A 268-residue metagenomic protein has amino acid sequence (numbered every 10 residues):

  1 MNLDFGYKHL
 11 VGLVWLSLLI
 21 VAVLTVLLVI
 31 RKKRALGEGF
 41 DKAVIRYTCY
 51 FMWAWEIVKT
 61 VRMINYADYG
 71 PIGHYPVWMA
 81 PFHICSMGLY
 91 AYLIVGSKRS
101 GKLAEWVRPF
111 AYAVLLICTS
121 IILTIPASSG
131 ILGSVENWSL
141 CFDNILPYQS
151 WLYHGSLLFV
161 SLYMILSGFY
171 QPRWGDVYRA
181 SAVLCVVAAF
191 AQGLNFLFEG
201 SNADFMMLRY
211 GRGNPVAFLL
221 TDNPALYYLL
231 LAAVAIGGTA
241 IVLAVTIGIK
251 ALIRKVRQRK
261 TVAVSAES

Functional and structural regions predicted by a protein language model:
D4-L18, V177-V186, F196-L243: Membrane-interface transmembrane-helix boundary segments in multi-pass integral membrane proteins
V14-A22, P81-A91, A111, W151-F159: Membrane-embedded alpha-helical segments of multi-pass membrane proteins, especially the transmembrane helices
V14-R31, F51-T60, A188, Q192 (+1 more regions): Hydrophobic core of alpha-helical transmembrane segments in multi-pass integral membrane proteins
V23-I30, A91-I94, S156-D176: Alpha-helical transmembrane segments in multipass membrane proteins, preferentially the mid-helix core
E38-F51, L103-Y112, A180: Membrane-interfacial loop-to-transmembrane alpha-helix junctions, especially the N-terminal start
M52-V61, L115-P126, L184-N195: Aromatic-anchored segments of alpha-helical transmembrane domains
D68-F82, E136-Q149: Non-cytosolic membrane-interface motifs at loop->transmembrane helix junctions
I94-I165: Membrane-proximal helix-loop-helix units in multi-pass membrane proteins
